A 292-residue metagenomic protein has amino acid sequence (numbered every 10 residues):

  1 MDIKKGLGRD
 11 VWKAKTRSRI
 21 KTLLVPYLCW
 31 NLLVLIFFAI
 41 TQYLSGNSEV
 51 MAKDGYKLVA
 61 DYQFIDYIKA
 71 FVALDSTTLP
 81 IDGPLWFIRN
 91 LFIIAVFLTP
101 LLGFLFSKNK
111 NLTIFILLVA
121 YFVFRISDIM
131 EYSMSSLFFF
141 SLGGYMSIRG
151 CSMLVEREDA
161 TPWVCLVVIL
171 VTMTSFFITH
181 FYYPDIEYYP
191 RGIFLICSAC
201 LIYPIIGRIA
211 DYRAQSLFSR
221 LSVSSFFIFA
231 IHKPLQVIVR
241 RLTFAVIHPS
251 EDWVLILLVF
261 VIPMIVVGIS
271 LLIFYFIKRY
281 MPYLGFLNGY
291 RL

Functional and structural regions predicted by a protein language model:
M1, K21-Q42, I93, F97 (+6 more regions): Kinked, hydrophobic transmembrane alpha-helices enriched for aromatic residues and small/kink-inducing positions
M1-I3, R89-L102, Y121-E156, R191-D211 (+3 more regions): Specific transmembrane alpha-helix
D2-I20: Membrane-helix interface linkers and caps
A14, R19-L23, F87, L91 (+6 more regions): Residue-level signature of transmembrane alpha-helical entry/exit and packing/kink sites in multi-pass membrane
L23-I94: Membrane-interface helix-loop-helix regions
D66-P80, P100-E187: Aromatic-enriched alpha-helical transmembrane segments of multi-pass intramembrane proteins
F138-S141, G150-R220, S224-F227, P234-V246 (+1 more regions): Alpha-helical transmembrane segments and terminal signal-anchor/GPI-anchor hydrophobic tails, characterized by long
R241, A245, R279-L292: Membrane-proximal cytoplasmic C-terminal regulatory module of class A 7TM GPCRs
